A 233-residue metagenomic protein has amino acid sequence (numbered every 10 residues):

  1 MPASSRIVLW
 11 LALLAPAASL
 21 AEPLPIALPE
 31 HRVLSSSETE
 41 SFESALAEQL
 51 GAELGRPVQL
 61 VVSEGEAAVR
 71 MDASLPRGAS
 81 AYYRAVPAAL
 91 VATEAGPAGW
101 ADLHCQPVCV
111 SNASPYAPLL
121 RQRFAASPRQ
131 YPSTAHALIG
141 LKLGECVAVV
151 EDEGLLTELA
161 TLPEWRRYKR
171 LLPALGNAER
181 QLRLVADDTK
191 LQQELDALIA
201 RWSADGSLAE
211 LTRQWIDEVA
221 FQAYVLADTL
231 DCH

Functional and structural regions predicted by a protein language model:
R6-A17: Bacterial N-terminal signal peptides
A21-P76, P107-V110, Y116, Q130: Extracytoplasmic small-molecule ligand-binding "clamshell" domains of the periplasmic binding protein/Venus flytrap
L24-R32, Y82-A88, A160-A200, E218-H233: Periplasmic-binding protein-like
R32-V33, L75-R77, A95-P97, A113-A117 (+4 more regions): Solvent-exposed loop/turn segments at secondary-structure junctions within structured extracellular/periplasmic domains
S41-E53, P97, Q106-P107, S114 (+1 more regions): Extended ligand-binding regions for polar small-molecule ligands
A47-G55, W100, S111-T134, T157-W165 (+1 more regions): Ligand-binding cleft/hinge of the Venus flytrap
G65-R77, V147-G176: A ligand-binding cleft/hinge motif common to bilobed small-molecule-binding domains
A89-V108: Flexible hinge/capping segments at coil-to-helix
